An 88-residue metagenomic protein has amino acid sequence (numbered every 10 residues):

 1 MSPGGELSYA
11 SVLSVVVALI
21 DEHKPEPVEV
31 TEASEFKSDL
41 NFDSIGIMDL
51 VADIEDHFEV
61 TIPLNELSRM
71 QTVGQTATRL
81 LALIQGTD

Functional and structural regions predicted by a protein language model:
S2-L40, G46-A52, D56-D88: Phosphopantetheine-dependent thiolation modules in NRPS/PKS and related acyl-activating systems
